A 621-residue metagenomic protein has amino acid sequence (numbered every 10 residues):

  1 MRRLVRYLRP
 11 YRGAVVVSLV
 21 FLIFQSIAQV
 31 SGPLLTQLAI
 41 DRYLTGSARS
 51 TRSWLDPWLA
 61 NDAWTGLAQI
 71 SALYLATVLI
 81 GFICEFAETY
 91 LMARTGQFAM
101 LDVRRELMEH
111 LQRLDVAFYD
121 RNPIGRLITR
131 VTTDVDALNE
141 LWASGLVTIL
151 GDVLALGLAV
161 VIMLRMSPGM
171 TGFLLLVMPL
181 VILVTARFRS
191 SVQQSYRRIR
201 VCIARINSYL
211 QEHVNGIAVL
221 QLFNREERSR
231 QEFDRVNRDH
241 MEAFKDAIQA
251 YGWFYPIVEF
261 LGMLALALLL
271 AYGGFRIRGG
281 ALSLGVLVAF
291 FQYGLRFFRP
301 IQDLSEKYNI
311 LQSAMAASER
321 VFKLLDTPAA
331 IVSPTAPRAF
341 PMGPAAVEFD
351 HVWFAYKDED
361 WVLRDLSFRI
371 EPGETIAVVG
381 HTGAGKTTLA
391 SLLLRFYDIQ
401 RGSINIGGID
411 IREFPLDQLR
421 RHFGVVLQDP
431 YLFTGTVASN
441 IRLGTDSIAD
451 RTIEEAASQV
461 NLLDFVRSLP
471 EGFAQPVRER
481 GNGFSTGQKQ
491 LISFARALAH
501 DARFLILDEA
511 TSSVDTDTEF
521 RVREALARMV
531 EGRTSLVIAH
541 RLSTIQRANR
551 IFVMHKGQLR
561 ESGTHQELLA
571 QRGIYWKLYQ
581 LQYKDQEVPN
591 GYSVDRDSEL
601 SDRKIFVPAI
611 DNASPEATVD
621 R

Functional and structural regions predicted by a protein language model:
M1-R12, L127: A short amphipathic helical element positioned immediately N-terminal to and/or at the very start of a transmembrane
P10-G13, V116-A117, T133-W142, L146 (+8 more regions): An intracellular "coupling" helix at the cytosolic face of ABC transporter transmembrane type-1 domains
V15-C84, L164-G169, R278-L284: Transmembrane helix-loop-helix hairpins at lipid-water interfaces of multipass membrane proteins, especially the type-1
V15-I27, V147-R198, L269-L282, R299: Transmembrane helices of ABC transporter permease
F24-A28, G32, L75, L79-L91 (+6 more regions): Hydrophobic alpha-helical membrane-associated segments
S47-A48, Q97, R105-T129, T133-A137 (+7 more regions): Short intracellular "coupling" helices and adjacent cytoplasmic loop segments at the cytosolic face of multi-pass
I162-L176, D246-E319, L325: Helix-loop-helix
D326, S333-P334, F340-R621: ABC-type nucleotide-binding domain
